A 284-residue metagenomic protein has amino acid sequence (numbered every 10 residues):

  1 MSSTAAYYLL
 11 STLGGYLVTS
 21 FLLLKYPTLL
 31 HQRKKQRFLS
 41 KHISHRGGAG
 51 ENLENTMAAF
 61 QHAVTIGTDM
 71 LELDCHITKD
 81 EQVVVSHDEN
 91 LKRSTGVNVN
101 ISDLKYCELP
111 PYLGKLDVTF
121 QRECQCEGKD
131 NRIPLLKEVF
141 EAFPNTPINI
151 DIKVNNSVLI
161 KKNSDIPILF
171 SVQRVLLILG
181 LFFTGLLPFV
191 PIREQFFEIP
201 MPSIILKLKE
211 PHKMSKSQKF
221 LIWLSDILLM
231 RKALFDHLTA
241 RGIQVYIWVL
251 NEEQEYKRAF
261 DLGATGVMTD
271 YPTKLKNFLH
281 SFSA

Functional and structural regions predicted by a protein language model:
S2-K34, L39, H87-V175, F183-I243: Metal-dependent phosphodiesterase/phospholipase catalytic core, i.e., the His/Asp/Glu-rich active-site region
Y26-G50, M57-F60: N-terminal signal-anchor transmembrane helix
H45, A63, D74, L109 (+6 more regions): Conserved, mostly hydrophobic/aromatic
R46-G47, E54-T56, V172-R174, I247-E253: Glycine-rich beta-to-alpha transition loops that act as phosphate-gripper elements at the mouths of alpha/beta enzyme
T78, L262-F278: Glycine-rich phosphate-binding active-site loops on the catalytic face of alpha/beta enzymes
E252-A264: Catalytic cores of alpha/beta
